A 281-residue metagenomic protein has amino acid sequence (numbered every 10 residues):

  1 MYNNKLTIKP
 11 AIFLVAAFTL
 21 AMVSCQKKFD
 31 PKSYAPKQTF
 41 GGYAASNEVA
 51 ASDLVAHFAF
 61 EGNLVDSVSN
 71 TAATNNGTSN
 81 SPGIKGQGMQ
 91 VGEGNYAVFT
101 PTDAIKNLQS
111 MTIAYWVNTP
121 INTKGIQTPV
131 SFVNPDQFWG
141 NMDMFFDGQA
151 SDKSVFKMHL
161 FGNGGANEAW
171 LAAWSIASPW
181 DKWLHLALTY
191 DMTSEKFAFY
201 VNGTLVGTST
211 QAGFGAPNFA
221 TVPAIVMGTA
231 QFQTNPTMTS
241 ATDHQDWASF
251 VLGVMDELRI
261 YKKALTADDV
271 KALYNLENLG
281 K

Functional and structural regions predicted by a protein language model:
Y2-N4, A21, C25-G94, K271-K281: Extracytoplasmic low-complexity segments
A35-V49, G92-M111, W170-I176: Short surface loop/edge beta-strand patches of beta-sandwich-type extracellular domains that form ligand-contact sites
V55-N63, M111-I121, T239, Q245-L276: Extracellular, beta-strand-rich glycan-interacting domains
Y115, D181-Y190, F199: Short tryptophan-centered beta-strand motifs in secreted/extracellular beta-sheet-rich domains of glycan-recognition
T123-S131, K196-F197: Beta-strand acidic-aromatic groove motif in beta-rich domains, primarily in extracellular
T128-F161, A216-N218: Glycan-recognition/cleft segments
H159-H185: Short, aromatic/His-centered strand-loop micro-motif at the edge of beta-sheets
T210-G253: Flexible glycan-contacting loops in extracellular carbohydrate-active proteins
